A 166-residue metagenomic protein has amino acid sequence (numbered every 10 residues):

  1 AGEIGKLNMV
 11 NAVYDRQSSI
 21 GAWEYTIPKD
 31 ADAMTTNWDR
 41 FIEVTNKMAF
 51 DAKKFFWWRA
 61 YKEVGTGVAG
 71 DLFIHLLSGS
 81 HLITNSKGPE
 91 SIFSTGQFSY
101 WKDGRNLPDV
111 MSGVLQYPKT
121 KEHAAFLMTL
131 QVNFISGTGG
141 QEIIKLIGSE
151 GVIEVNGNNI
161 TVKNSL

Functional and structural regions predicted by a protein language model:
G2-S165: Contiguous beta-strand/loop segments that form the cofactor/metal-binding neighborhood of enzyme cores
